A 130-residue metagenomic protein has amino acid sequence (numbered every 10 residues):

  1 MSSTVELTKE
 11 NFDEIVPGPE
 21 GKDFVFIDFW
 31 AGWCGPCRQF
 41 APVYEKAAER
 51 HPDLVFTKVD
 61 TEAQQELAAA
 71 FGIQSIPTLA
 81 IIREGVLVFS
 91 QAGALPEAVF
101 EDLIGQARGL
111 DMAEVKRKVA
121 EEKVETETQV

Functional and structural regions predicted by a protein language model:
M1-S3, V115-V119: N-proximal helix/coil linker or "cap" segments that precede and/or mark the start of modular domains
V5-V25: A short beta-strand-turn-helix
G21-F24, Q39-V59: Conserved helix-turn-beta segment immediately C-terminal to the redox Cys motif in thioredoxin-like folds
D23, F29-W33, S75: Short pre-active-site segment immediately N-terminal to redox-active cysteine/selenocysteine motifs in thiol-based
F29-V43: Conserved redox-active cysteine motifs that mediate thiol-disulfide chemistry, especially di-cysteine Cys-X(1-2)-Cys
V59-L67: Structural microenvironment flanking redox-active thiols in thiol-disulfide oxidoreductases
S75-V115: Non-catalytic, surface beta->alpha helical segment in thiol-disulfide oxidoreductase systems
E122-V130: Short acidic DE-rich linear segments
